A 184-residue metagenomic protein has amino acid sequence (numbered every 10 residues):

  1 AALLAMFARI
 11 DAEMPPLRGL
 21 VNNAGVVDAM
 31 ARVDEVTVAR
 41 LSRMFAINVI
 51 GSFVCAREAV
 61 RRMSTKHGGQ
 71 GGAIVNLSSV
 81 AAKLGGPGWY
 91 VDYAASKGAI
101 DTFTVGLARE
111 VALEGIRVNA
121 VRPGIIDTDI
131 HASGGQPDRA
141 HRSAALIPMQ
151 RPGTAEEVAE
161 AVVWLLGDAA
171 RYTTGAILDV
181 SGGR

Functional and structural regions predicted by a protein language model:
A5-A12, A31-E35, A39-A46, R142: Active-site Tyr-X3-Lys motif and surrounding loop/helix of classical short-chain dehydrogenase/reductase
P15-R18, M63-S78, L113-I116, A176: Active-site loop of short-chain dehydrogenase/reductase
R18, D34-V54, V75, Y93 (+2 more regions): Catalytic Tyr-X3-Lys loop
A56-R57, V105: A short, exposed helix-loop element centered on a Lys and neighboring polar residues
R61, R109-L113, R171: Alpha-helical segment proximal to the catalytic Tyr-Lys
G69, V75-A99, T104-V105, R109-L113: Catalytic loop of short-chain dehydrogenase/reductase
W89-Y90, L113, I125-I147, E157: A glycine/serine/threonine-rich, flexible loop-to-helix segment that serves as the NAD(P) cofactor-binding "lid"
R151-V180: C-terminal substrate-recognition "lid" of short-chain dehydrogenase/reductases
